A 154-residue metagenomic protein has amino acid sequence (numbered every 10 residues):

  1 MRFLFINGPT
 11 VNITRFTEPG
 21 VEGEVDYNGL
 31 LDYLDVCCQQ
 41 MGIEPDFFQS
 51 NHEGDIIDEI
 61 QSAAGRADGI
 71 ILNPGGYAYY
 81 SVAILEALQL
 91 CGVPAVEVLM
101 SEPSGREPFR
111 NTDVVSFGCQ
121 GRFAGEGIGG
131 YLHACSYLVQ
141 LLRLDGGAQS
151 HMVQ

Functional and structural regions predicted by a protein language model:
M1-V25: N-terminal beta1-alpha1 ligand-phosphate binding loop
P9-V11, G75-A78, S101-P103: Short glycine-rich anion-binding loops that position phosphate/pyrophosphate groups of nucleotides and phosphorylated
G20-Q39: Short catalytic helix/loop segments, enriched in acidic residues and glycine and frequently bearing histidine
E44-G54: Short beta->alpha junction loops
D46-F47, G105-V153: Short, glycine-/small-residue-rich phosphate/pyrophosphate-handling segment
S62, S81-C91: Short Gly/Thr/Asp-enriched flexible loops that form oxyanion-binding sites at enzyme active sites
A63-I70: Short acidic/histidine-rich motifs immediately flanking catalytic phosphotransfer sites in two-component signaling
L90-R106: Short, acidic/small-residue loops that bind anionic groups at enzyme active sites
